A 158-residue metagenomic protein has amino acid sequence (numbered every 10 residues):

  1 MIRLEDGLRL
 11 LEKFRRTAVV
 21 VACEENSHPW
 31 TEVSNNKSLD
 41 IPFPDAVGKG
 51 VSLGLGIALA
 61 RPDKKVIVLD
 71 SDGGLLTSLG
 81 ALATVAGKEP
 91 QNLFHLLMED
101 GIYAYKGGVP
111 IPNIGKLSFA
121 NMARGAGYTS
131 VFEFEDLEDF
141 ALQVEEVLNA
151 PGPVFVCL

Functional and structural regions predicted by a protein language model:
I2-R9, R16-V19, E32-L158: Thiamine diphosphate
C23-V33: Catalytic donor nucleotide-activated moiety binding site of glycosyltransferases and closely related
